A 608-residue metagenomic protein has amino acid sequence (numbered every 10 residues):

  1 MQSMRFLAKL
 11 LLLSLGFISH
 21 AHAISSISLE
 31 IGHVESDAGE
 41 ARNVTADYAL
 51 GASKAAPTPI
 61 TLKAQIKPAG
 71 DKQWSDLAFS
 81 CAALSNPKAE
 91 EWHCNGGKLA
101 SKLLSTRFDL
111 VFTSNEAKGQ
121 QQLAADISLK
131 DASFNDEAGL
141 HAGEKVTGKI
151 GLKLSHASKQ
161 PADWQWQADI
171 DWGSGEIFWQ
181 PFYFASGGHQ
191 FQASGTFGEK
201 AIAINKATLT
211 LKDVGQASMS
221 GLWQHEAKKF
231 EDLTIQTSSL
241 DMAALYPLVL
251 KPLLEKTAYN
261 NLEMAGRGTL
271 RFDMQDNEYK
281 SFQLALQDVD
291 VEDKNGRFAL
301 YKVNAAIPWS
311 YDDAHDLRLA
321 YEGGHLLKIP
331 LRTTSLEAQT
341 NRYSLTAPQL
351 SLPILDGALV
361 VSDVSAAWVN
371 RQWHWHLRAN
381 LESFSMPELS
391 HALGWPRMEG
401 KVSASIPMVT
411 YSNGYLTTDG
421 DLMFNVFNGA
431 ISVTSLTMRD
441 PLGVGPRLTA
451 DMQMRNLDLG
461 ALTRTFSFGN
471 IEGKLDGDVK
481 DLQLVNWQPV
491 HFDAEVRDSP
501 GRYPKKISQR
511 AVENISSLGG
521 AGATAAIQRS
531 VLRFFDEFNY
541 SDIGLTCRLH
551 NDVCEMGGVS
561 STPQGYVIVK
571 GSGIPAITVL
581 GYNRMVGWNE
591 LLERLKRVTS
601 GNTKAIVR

Functional and structural regions predicted by a protein language model:
M1-M4: N-terminal secretory signal peptides that target proteins for export/translocation
K9-I18: Bacterial N-terminal signal peptides
A21-Q216, L222-K294, V303-N413, T417-D419 (+5 more regions): Extended amphipathic, helix-rich lipid-handling scaffolds
V426-G429, R497-Y503: Short edge-strand/loop segments of extracellular domains
Q453-L457, E495-G501: Histidine- and/or cysteine-centered catalytic micro-motif in compact active-site loops
K480-L484, V490-D498: C-terminal structural cap/anchor segments
P504-E513: Outer-membrane beta-barrel and related beta-rich outer-membrane complex signature in Gram-negative bacteria
D536-T578: C-terminal structured domain segments
